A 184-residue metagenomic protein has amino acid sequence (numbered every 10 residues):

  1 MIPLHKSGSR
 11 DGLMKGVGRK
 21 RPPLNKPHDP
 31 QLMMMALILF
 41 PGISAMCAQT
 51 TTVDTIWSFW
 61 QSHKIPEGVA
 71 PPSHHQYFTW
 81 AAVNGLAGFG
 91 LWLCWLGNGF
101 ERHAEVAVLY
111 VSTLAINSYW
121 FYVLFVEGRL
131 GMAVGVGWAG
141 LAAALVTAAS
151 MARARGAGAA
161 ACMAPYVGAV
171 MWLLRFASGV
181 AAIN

Functional and structural regions predicted by a protein language model:
R21-T51: N-terminal signal-anchor transmembrane alpha helix
W57-A70: Perimembrane loop-to-helix junctions flanking transmembrane segments
E67-G85: Interfacial helix-start motif at the membrane-water boundary
W80-L93, S112-I116, G140-A143: Core segments of transmembrane alpha-helices that mediate helix-helix packing or line hydrophobic substrate/ligand
F100, F121-M132, R153-A154, V180-N184: Membrane-interface helix caps and helix-loop-helix hairpins in membrane proteins
E101-Y110: Membrane-interfacial loop-to-transmembrane alpha-helix junctions, especially the N-terminal start
S112-W120, A133-A148, A169: Hydrophobic alpha-helical membrane segments
A149-N184: Terminal transmembrane helical module of multi-pass membrane proteins
